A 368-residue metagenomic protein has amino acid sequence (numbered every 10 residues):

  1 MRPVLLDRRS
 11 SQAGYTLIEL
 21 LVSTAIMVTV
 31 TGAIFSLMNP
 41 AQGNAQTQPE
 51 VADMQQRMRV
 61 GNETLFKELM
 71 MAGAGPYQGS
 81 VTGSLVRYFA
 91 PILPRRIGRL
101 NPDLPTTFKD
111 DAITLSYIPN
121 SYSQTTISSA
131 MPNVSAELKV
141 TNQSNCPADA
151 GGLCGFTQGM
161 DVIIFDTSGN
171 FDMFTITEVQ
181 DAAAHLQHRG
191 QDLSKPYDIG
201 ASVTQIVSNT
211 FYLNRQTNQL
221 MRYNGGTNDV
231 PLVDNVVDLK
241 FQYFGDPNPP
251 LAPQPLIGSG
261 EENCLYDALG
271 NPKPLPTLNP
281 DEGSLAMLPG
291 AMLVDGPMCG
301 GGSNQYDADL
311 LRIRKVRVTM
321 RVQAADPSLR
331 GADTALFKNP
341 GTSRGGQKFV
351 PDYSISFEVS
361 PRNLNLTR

Functional and structural regions predicted by a protein language model:
R2-V4, A13-F66, M70-A72, L366-R368: Aliphatic-rich helix starts adjacent to a transmembrane/signal segment
P3, A130-P132, D333-F337: Short secondary-structure boundary/capping segments
V4-L5, E137, S284, N363: Acidic/proline-rich low-complexity IDRs
Q12, D53, V60, M70 (+6 more regions): Short linear sequence signals and composition-biased patches located at protein termini or domain-edge surfaces
I26-M27, D161-V162, R317: Beta-sheet entry/capping signal
Q42-N44, Q48-D234, N248: Extracytoplasmic beta-strand-rich oligomerization domains located immediately C-terminal to a leader/signal peptide
